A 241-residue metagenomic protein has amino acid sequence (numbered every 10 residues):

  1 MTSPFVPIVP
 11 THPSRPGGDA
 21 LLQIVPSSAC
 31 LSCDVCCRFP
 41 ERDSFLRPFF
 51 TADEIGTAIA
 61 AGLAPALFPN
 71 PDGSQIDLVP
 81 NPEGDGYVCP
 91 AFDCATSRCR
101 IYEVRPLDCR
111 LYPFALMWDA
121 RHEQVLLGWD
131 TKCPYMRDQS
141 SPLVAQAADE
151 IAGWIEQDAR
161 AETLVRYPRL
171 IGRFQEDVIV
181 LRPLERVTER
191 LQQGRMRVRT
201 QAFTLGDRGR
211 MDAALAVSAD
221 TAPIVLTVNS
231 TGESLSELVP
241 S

Functional and structural regions predicted by a protein language model:
M1-S241: Short loop/turn segments that flank or connect secondary-structure elements
